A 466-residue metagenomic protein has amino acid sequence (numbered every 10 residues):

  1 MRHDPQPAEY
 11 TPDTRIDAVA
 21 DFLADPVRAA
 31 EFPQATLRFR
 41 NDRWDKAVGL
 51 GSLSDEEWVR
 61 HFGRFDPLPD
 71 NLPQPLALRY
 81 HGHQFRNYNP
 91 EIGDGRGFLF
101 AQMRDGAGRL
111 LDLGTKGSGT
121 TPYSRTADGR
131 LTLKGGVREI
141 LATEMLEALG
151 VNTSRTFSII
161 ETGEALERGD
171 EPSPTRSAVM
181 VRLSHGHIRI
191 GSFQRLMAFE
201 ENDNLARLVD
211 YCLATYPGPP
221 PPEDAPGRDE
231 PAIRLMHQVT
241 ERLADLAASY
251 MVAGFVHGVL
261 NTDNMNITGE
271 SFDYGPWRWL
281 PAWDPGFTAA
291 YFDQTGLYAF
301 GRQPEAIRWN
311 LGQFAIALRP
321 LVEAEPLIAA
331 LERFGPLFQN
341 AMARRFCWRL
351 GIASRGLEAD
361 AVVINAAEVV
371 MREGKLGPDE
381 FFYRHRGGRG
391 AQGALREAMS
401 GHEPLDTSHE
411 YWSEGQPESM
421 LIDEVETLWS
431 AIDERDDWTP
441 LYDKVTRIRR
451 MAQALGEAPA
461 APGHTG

Functional and structural regions predicted by a protein language model:
M1-H3, R15-V19, G97-A101, G163-R168 (+2 more regions): Short, mixed-charge, low-aromatic patches
M1-Y80, Q294-G466: Regulatory N- and C-terminal appendages and interdomain linkers associated with kinase/kinase-like NTP transferase
T14-A20, L111-P122, V209-L213, A282-F292 (+1 more regions): Active-site-adjacent bridging/hinge elements
R28-A30, D128-R130, I233-R234: Short, contiguous strand/loop micro-motifs
Q34-L37, R43-S54, F62-D224, T268-E270 (+4 more regions): Conserved ATP-binding subdomain of kinase catalytic cores across diverse folds
D105, R109, F272-W283, H385-S400: An acidic intrinsically disordered interaction segment
G136, L166-H257, T268-G356: ATP-dependent phospho-/nucleotidyl transfer catalytic cores
V259-M265: Hydrophobic HxD+1 residue recognition
